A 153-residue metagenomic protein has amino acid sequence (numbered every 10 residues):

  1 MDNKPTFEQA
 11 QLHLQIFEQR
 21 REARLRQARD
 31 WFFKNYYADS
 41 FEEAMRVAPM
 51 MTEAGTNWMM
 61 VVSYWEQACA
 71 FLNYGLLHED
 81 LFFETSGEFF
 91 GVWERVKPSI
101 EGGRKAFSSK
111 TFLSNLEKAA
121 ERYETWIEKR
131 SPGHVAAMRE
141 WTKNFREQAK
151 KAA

Functional and structural regions predicted by a protein language model:
M1-A153: Acidic, Ser/Pro/Thr-rich low-complexity regulatory regions and the short amphipathic helical interaction modules they
